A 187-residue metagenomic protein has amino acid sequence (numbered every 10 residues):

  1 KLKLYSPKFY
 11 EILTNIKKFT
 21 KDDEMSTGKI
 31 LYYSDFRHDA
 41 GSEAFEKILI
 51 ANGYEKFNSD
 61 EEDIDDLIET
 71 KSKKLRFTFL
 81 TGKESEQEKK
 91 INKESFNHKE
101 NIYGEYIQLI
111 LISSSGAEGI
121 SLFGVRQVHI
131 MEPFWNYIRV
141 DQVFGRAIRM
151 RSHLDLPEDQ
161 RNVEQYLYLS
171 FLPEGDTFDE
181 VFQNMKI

Functional and structural regions predicted by a protein language model:
L2-S34, E43-I48: Conserved interdomain hinge at the start of the Helicase C-terminal
F19, D35-A40, N52, K83-S85 (+4 more regions): Short, solvent-exposed loop/turn segments at secondary-structure junctions
A44-I48, I91-S95, S121-G124, R139-R146 (+2 more regions): Alpha-helical scaffold elements adjacent to nucleotide-binding pockets in ATP/GTP-utilizing enzyme cores
S59-S114: Conserved helicase ATPase core of P-loop NTP-dependent helicases/translocases
S72-R76, F123-Q127, D155-Q165: Short glycine-/polar-rich loops that comprise or flank the Walker A/P-loop and associated switch/sensor motifs
S114-L154: Conserved RecA-like helicase motor core of SF1/SF2 enzymes
I138-F144, I148-I187: A conserved SF2-helicase RecA2
